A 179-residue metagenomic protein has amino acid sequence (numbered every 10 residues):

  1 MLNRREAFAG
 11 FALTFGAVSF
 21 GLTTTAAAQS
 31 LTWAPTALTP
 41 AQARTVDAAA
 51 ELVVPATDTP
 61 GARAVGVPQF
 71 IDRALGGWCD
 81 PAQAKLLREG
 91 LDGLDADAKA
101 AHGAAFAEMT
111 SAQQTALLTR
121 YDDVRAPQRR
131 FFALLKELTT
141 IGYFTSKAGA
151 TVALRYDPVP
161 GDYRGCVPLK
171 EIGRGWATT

Functional and structural regions predicted by a protein language model:
M1-F15: N-terminal secretory signal peptides and thylakoid transit peptides that target proteins across membranes
V18-T25: C-terminal segment of classical bacterial N-terminal signal peptides
A26-S30: Boundary at the C-terminal end of the N-terminal hydrophobic targeting segment
L31, A41-A48, L52, G66-T179: Mature-region segments of soluble proteins
A56: Extracytoplasmic/periplasmic solute-binding protein
P60, A64-V65: Zn2+-dependent metallopeptidase catalytic domains
